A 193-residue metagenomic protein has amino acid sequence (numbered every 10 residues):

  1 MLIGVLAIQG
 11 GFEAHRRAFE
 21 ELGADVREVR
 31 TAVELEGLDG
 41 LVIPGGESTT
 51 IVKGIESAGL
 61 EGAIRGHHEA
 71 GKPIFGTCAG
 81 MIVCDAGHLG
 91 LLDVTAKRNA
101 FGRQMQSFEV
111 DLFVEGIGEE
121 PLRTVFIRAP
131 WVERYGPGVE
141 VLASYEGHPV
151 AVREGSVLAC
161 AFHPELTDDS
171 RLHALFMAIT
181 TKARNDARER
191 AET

Functional and structural regions predicted by a protein language model:
M1-L2, E119-P121, R153-L158: Beta-strand-turn-beta hairpins that frame and shape the catalytic cleft of phosphate-ester-processing enzymes
M1-S57, G62, G66, S170-A174 (+1 more regions): N-terminal beta1-alpha1 cap of cysteine-dependent amidohydrolase-like domains
I8, A79, F162: Cofactor-binding loop segments of dinucleotide-utilizing enzymes, especially the Rossmann-like FAD- and NAD(P)+-binding
V42-P44, F126, A159-A161: Structural motif
E47-F113: Cysteine-nucleophile active-site neighborhood
G87-H148: Pocket-forming structural segment of enzyme catalytic cores
W131-T193: C-terminal and late-domain segments of enzyme folds
